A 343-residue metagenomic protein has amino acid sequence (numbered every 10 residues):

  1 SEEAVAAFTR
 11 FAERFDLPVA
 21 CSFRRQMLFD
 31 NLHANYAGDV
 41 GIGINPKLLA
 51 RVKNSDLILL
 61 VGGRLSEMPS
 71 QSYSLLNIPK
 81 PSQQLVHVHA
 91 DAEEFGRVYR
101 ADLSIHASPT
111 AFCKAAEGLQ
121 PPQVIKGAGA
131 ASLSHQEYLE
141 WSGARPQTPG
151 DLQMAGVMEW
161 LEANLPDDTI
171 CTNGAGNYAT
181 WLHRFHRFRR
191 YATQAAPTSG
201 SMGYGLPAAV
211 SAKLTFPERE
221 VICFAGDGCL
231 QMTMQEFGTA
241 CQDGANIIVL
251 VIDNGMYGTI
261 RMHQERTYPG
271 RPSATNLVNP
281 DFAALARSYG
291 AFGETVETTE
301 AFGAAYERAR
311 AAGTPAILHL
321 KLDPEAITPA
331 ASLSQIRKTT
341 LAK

Functional and structural regions predicted by a protein language model:
S1-V5, L65-L76, R261, T328-P329: Glycine/threonine-rich flexible loop motifs
V5, I42, L49-N54, G96-V98 (+3 more regions): Thiamine diphosphate
A6-F8, L133-K213: Active-site diphosphate/adenylate-binding microenvironment
R10-D16, P69-D91, Y191, A330-K343: A short, gly/pro- and small-residue-rich
D16-F23, V86-H89, V249-I252: Short internal beta-strands
A20-S22, L60-V61, H87-V88, I105-A107 (+5 more regions): General beta-strand structural signal in soluble alpha/beta enzymes
R25-L133: Glycine-rich, acidic loop regions that bind phosphate or pyrophosphate groups
R25-Q26, D91, G174-A179, S199-G200 (+1 more regions): Short glycine-enriched loops at secondary-structure junctions
